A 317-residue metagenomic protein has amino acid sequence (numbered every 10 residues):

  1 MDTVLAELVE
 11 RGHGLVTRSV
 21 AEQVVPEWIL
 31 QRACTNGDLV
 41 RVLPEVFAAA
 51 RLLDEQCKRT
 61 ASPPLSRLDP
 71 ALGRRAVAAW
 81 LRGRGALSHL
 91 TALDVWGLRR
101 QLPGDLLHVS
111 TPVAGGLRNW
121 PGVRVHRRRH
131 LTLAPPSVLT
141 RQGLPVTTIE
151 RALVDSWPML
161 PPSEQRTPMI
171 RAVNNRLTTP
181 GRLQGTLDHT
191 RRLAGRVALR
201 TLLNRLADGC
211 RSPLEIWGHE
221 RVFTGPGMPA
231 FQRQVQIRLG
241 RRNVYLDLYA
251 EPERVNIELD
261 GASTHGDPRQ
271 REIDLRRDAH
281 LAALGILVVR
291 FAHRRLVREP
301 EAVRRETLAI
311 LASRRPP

Functional and structural regions predicted by a protein language model:
M1-G195, A312-P317: Short gly/ser-rich loop at a beta-strand->alpha-helix junction or flexible surface loop bordering the NTP-binding
V4, V20, V25-W28, V173-P317: Surface segments flanking catalytic/ligand-binding clefts of nucleic-acid enzymes
